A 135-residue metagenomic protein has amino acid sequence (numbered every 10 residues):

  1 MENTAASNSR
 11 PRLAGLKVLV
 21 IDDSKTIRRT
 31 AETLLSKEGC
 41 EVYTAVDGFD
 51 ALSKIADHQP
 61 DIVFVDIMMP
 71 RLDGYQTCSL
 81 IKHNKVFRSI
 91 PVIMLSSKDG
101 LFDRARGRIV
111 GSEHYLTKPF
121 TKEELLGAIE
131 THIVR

Functional and structural regions predicted by a protein language model:
M1-K17, E123-R135: Non-catalytic signal-transmission and effector/linker regions of two-component phosphorelay proteins
R29-K37: Charged docking surfaces used in two-component/phosphorelay signaling
G39-V46, K54: Short hydrophobic/Thr-rich beta-strand motif most characteristic of the beta2 strand and flanking loop of CheY-like
H58-F64: Active-site beta3 strand of CheY-like receiver
M69: Receiver (REC) domain active-site loop signature in two-component systems and cognate sites in sensor histidine kinases
